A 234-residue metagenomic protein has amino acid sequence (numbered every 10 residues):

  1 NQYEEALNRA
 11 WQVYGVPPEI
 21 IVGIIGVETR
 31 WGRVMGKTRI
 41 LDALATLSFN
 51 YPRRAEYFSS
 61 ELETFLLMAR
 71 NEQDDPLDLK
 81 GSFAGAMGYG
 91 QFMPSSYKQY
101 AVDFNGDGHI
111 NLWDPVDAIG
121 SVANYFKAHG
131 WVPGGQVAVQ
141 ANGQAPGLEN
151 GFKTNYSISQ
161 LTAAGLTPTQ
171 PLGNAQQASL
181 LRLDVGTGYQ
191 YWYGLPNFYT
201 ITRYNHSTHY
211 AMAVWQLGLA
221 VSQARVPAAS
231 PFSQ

Functional and structural regions predicted by a protein language model:
N1-S121: Acidic/His-rich structured neighborhood in mature extracellular/periplasmic domains
V13-P17, N174, W192: Extracellular/periplasmic catalytic domains that process cell-envelope and extracellular macromolecules
V16, W131-G135, Y210, P227: Intrinsically disordered or highly flexible coil/loop and linker segments, enriched in small and charged/polar residues
E28-G32, A86, V132, Q144 (+5 more regions): Solvent-exposed loop/turn segments at secondary-structure junctions within structured extracellular/periplasmic domains
L66, A123-K127, W215: Non-transmembrane alpha-helical segments in soluble domains of secreted/periplasmic/extracellular proteins
E72, P76-G186: Flexible, glycine-rich surface segments
A175-Q234: C-terminal functional modules
